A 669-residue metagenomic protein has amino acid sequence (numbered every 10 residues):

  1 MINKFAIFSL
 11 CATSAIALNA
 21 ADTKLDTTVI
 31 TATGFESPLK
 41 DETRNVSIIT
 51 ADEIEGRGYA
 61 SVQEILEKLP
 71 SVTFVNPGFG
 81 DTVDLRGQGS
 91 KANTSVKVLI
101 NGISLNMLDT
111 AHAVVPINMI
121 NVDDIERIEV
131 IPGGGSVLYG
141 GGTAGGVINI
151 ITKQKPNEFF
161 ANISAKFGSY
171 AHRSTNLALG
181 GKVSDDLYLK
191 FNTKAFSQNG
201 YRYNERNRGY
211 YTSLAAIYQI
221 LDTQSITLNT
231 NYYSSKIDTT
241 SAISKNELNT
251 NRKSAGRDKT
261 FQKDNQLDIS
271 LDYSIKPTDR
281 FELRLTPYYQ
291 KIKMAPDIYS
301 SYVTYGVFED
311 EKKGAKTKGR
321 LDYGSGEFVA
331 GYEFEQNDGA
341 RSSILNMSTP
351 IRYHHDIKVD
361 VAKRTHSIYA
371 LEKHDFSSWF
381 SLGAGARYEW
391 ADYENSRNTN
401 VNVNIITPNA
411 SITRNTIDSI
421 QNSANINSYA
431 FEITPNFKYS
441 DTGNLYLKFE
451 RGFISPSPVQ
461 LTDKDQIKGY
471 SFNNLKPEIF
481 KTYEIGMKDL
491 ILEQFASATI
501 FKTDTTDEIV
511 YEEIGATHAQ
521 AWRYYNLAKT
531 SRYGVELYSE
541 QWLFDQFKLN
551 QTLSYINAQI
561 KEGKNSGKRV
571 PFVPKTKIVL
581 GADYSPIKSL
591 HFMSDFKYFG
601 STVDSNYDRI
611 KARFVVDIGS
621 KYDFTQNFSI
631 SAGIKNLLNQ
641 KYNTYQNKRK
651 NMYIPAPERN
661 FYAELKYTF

Functional and structural regions predicted by a protein language model:
V62-I65, T82-R86, V96-N101, V115-N118 (+3 more regions): N-terminal periplasmic accessory domains that precede and gate Gram-negative outer-membrane beta-barrel machines
S104-P132: Short acidic/polar hinge/loop motifs at secondary-structure boundaries that mediate gating or recognition
F160-N162, F167-S197, R202-T240, T260-P277 (+4 more regions): Transmembrane beta-barrel wall of Gram-negative outer-membrane proteins
Q219-Y233, K263-N409, N436-K438, Q494-K502 (+2 more regions): Face-selective signature of the C-terminal outer-membrane beta-barrel domain
K236, A242-I243, E247, Q336-H354 (+8 more regions): Surface-exposed extracellular loop regions of Gram-negative outer-membrane beta-barrel proteins, predominantly
K276, R280-I298, K438, N444-E450 (+4 more regions): Membrane-embedded beta-barrel scaffold of Gram-negative outer-membrane proteins
D375-L382, W390-A391, I500-T505, R523-S605 (+2 more regions): Gram-negative outer-membrane beta-barrel transporters
F453, T506, S601-T602, K621-F669: C-terminal beta-signal and adjacent terminal beta-strands/loops of Gram-negative outer-membrane beta-barrel proteins
